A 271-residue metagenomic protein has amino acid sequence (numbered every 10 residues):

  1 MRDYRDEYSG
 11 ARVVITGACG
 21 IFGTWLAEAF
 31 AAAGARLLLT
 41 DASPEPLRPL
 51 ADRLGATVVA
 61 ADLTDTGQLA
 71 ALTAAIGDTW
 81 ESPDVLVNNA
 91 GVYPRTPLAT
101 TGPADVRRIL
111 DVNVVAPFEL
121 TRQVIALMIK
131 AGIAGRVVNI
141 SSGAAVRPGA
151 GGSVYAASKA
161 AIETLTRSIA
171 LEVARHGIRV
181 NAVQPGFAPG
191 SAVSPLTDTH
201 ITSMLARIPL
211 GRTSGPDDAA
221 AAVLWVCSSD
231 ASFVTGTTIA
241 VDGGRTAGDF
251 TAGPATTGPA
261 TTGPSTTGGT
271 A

Functional and structural regions predicted by a protein language model:
R2-Y4, R147, L224, T235-A271: Short C-terminal tail/terminal secondary-structure segment of NAD(P)H-dependent dehydrogenase/reductase domains
Y4-L37: Canonical Rossmann dinucleotide-binding motif of NAD(H)/NADP(H)-dependent dehydrogenases/reductases, specifically
S82, A174, R179, V234-G236: Short, small/polar-rich loop/turn modules that mediate ligand/substrate recognition or access, typified
P97-L98, D105-L110, V193, M204: Substrate-binding pocket helix/loop in short-chain dehydrogenase/reductase
T121, S158, T166: Active-site helix of classical SDR
A126, L171-R175, S232: Alpha-helical segment proximal to the catalytic Tyr-Lys
S142: Residue(s) in the substrate-gating loop at a strand-loop-helix junction that position the organic substrate next
